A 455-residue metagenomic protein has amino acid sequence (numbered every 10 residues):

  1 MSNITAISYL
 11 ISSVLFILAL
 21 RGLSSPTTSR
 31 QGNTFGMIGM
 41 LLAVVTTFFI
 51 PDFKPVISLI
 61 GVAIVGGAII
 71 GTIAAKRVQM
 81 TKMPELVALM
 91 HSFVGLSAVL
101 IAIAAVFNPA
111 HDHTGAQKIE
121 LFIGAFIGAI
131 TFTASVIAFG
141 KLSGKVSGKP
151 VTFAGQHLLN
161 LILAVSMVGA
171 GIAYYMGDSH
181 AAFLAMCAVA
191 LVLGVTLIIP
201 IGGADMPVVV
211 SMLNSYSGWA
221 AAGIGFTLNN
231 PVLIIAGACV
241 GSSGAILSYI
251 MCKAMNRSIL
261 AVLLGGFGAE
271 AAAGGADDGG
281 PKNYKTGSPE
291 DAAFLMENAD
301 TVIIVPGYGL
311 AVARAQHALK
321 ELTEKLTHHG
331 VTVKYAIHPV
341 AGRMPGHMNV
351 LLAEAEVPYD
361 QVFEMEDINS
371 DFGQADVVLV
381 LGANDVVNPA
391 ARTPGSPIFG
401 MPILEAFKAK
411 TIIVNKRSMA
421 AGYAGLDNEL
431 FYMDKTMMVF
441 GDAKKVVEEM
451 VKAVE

Functional and structural regions predicted by a protein language model:
M1-S13, I50-I69, Q117-F132, D178-V189: Structural signature of hydrophobic alpha-helical transmembrane segments
S13-F16, F35-T47, L59-G67, G71 (+9 more regions): Alpha-helical transmembrane segments in multi-pass membrane proteins
L15-T28, A68-V87, S135-P150, L193-M206 (+1 more regions): C-terminal ends of transmembrane helices
R30-G39, I60-V62, K82-V94, P150-N160 (+1 more regions): Cytoplasmic-side transmembrane-helix entry/capping segments in multi-pass membrane proteins
T47-G61, I73-P84, V99-G115, K141: Transmembrane alpha-helix boundary signature
A104-H113, M176-A181, V208, S215-A236: Transmembrane helix-loop junctions at the membrane interface of multipass transporters and ion channels
C239-A299: Membrane-interfacial segments at transmembrane helix termini in multi-pass membrane proteins
G280-E455: Structured cytosolic domains appended to multi-pass membrane proteins
